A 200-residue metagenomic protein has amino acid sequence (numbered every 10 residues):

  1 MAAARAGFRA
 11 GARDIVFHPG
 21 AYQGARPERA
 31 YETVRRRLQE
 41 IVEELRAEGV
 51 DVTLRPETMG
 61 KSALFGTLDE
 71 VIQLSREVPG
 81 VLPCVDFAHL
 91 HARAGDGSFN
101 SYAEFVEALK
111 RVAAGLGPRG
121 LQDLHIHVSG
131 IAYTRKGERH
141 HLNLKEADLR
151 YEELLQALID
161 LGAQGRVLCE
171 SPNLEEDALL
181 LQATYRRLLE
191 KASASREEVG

Functional and structural regions predicted by a protein language model:
M1-V85: Active-site acidic/histidine proton-transfer and metal-coordination neighborhood in alpha/beta enzyme cores
R36-R37, I72, E77-F87, H91-G200: Histidine-acidic metal/acid-base catalytic patches
